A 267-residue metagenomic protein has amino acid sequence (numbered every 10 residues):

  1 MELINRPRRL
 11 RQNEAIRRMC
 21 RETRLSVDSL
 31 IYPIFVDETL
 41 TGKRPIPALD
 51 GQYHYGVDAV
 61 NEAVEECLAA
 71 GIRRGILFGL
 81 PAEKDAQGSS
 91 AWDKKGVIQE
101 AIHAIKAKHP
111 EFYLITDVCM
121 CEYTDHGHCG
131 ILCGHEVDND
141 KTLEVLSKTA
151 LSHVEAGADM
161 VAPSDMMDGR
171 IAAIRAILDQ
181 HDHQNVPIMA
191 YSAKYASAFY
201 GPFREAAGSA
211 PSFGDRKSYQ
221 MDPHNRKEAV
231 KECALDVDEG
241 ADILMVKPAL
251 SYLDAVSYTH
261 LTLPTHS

Functional and structural regions predicted by a protein language model:
M1-F35, G42, R216: N-terminal amphipathic alpha-helix/helix-capping segment at the start of soluble metabolic enzymes
R9-A15, M167-R170, H266: A short linear-motif detector with a strong N-terminal bias
I31, F35-D37, P47-V57, E66: N-terminal structural segment of carbohydrate-active enzymes
F35, T39, C119, P264: Anionic group-transfer/hydrolysis microenvironments
T41-G42, V57-Y258: Alpha/beta enzyme core
T259-T265: Conserved small/polar residues in nucleotide/adenosyl-binding loops
